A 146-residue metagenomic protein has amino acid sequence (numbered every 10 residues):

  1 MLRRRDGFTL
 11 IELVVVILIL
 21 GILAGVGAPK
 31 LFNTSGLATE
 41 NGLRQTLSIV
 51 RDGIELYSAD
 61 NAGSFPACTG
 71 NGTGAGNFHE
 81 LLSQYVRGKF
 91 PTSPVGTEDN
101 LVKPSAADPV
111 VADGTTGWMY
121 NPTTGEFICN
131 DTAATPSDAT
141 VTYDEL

Functional and structural regions predicted by a protein language model:
L2, V16, L20, S48 (+2 more regions): Short, flexible coil/turn micro-motifs enriched in small/turn-prone residues
L2-T34: N-terminal single-pass transmembrane signal-anchor helix
G25, P29, T34-H79: Conserved hydrophobic/amphipathic alpha-helical signal-anchor segments
E40, I128-C129, V141: Extracellular "spike/adhesin" assembly and maturation modules and analogous cytosolic coiled-coil scaffolds
E55, A59-T124: Extracellular/periplasmic head regions of type IV pilus-like filament subunits
T124, C129-P136: Secondary-structure transition/turn motif
A133-L146: Short, low-complexity, Pro/Ser/Thr/Gly-rich segments in the mature regions of secreted, periplasmic
